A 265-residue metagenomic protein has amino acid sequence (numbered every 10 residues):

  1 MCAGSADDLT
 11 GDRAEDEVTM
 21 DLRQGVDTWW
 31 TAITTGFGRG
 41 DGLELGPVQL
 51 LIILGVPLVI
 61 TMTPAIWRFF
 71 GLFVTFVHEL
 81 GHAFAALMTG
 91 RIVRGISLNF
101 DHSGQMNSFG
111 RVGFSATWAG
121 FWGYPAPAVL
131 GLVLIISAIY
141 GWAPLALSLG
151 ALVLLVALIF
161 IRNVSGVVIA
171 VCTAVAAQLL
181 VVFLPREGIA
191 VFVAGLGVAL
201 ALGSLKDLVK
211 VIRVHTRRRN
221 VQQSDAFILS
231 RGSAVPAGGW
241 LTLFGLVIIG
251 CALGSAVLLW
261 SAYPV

Functional and structural regions predicted by a protein language model:
M1-T19: N-terminal amphipathic/basic-hydrophobic helices that include classical n-h-c signal peptides and signal-anchor
L9-G11, M88, L130, A138: Residue-level recognition of conserved structural "scaffold" positions that shape functional pockets and channels
D21-I53, S103-Y263: Metalloprotease/metallohydrolase-associated module, dominated by Zn2+-dependent proteases
I53-I66: N-terminal signal-anchor/start-transfer transmembrane helix
M62-T63, M88, S137, L184: Helix-loop junctions at the membrane-solvent interface of multi-pass transporters, primarily the C-terminal
T63-A116: Small-residue-rich helix-interface/hinge motifs
